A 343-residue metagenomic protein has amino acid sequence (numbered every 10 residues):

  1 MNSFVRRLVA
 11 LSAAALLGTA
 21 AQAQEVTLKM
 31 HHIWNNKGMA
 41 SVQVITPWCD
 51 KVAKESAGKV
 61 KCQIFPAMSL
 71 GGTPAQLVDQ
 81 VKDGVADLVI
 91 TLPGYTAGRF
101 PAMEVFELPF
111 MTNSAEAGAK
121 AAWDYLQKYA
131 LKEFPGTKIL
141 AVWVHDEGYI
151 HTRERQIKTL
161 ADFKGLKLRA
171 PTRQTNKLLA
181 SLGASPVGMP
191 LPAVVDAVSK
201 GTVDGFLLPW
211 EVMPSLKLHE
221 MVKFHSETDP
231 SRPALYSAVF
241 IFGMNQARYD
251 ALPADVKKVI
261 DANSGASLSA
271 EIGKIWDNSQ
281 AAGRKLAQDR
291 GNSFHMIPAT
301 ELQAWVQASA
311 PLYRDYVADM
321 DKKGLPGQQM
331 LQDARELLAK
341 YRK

Functional and structural regions predicted by a protein language model:
M1, A23-Q24: Absolute protein N-terminus
M1-V9: Bacterial N-terminal signal peptides that target proteins for export
A10-L11, A21: Cleavable N-terminal signal peptides
L17-A23: Sec/Tat signal peptide C-region and signal peptidase I cleavage site
Q24-E116, Y129-K343: N-terminal secretory/targeting leader peptides
K120-Q127: Signature of the catalytic double-stranded beta-helix
